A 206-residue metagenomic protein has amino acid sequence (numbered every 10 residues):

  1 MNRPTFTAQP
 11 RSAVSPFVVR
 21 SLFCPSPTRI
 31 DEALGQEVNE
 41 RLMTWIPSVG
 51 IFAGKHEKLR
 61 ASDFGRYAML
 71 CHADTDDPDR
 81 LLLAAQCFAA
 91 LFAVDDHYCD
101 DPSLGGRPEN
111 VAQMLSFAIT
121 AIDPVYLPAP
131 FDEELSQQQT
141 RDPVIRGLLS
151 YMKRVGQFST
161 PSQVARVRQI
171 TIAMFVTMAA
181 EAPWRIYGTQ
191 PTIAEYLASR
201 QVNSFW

Functional and structural regions predicted by a protein language model:
M1-W206: Alpha-helical, largely C-terminal catalytic domains that coordinate divalent metal ions via clustered Asp/Glu/His
